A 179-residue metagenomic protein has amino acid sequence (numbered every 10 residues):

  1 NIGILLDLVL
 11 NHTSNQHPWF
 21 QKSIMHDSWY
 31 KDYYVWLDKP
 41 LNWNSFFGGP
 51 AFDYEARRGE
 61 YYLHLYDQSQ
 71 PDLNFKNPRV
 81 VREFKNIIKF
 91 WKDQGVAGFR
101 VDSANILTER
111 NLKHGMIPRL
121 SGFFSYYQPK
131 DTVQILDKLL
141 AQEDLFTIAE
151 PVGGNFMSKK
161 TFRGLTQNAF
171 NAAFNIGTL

Functional and structural regions predicted by a protein language model:
N1-L179: Active-site and adjacent substrate-binding regions of carbohydrate-active enzymes
